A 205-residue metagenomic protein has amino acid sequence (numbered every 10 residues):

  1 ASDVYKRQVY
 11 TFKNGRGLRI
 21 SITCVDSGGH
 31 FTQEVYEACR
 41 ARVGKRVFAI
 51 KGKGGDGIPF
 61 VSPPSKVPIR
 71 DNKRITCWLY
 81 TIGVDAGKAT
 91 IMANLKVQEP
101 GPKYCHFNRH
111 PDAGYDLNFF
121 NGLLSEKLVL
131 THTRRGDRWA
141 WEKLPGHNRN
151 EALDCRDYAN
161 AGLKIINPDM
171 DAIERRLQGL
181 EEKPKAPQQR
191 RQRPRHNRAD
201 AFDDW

Functional and structural regions predicted by a protein language model:
A1-Y5: Short, small-residue-biased leader/transition segments that mark boundaries at the very start of proteins
Q8: Conserved helix-loop functional segments at active or binding sites
T11-R16: Beta-sandwich interaction modules
G17-G28: Short glycine-rich phosphate-binding loop at a beta-alpha junction
H30-Q192: C-terminal nuclease/phosphodiesterase catalytic domains that cleave nucleic-acid phosphodiester bonds
P194-W205: A long, low-hydrophobicity, low-complexity, charged/polar interaction segment common in nuclear/chromatin-associated
